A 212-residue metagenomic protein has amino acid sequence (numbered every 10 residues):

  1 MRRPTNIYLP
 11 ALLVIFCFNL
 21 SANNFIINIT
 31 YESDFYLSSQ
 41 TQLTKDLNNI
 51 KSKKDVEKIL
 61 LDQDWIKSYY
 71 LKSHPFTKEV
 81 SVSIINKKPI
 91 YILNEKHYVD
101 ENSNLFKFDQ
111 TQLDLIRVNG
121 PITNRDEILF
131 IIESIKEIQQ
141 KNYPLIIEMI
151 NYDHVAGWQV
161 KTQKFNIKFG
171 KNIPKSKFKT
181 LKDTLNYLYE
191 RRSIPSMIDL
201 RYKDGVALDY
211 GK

Functional and structural regions predicted by a protein language model:
M1-F35, Y152-K212: N-terminal positively charged amphipathic segments used for targeting/anchoring
M1-P10, F25-I26, Y70-V82, R117-F130 (+1 more regions): Charged, low-complexity, helix/coiled-coil-prone segments
L20-E95, D100-T111: Terminal hydrophobic membrane-targeting helix
Y31-D64, K107-S134, I138-Q140, N172-K175 (+1 more regions): Periplasmic/extracytosolic POTRA-like scaffold domains at the N-termini of outer-membrane and outer-envelope
S39, I92-N94, I128, G170 (+1 more regions): Short acidic, gly/pro-rich beta-turn/loop elements at beta-sheet edges and active-site/ligand-binding grooves
V80-I167: Extracytoplasmic segments of membrane-associated envelope/inner-membrane machinery
